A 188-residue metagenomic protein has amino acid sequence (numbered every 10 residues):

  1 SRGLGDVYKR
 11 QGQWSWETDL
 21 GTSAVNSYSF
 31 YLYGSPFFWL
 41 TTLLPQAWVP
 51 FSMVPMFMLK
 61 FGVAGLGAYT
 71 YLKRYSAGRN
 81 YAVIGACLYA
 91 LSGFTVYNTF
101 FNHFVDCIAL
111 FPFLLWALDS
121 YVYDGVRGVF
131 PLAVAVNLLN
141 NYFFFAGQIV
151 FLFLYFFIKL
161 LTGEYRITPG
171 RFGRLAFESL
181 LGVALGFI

Functional and structural regions predicted by a protein language model:
S1, D6-G65, C87-A109: Membrane-interface coil-to-helix junctions
F61, F104-L115, G147-Y155: Hydrophobic core segments of transmembrane alpha-helices in multi-pass, intramembrane catalytic enzymes
A68-L91: Transmembrane-helix signature of polytopic, membrane-embedded enzymes that assemble or transfer cell-envelope glycans
K73-A77, Y121-G125, G163-G170: Membrane-interface helix-boundary motifs at transmembrane edges
L114-V129: Membrane-interface transmembrane helices that cradle and orient dolichyl/undecaprenyl
G128-Y142, L181: Membrane-interface alpha helices of multi-pass inner-membrane proteins
G147-V183: Perimembrane helix-loop-helix junctions
